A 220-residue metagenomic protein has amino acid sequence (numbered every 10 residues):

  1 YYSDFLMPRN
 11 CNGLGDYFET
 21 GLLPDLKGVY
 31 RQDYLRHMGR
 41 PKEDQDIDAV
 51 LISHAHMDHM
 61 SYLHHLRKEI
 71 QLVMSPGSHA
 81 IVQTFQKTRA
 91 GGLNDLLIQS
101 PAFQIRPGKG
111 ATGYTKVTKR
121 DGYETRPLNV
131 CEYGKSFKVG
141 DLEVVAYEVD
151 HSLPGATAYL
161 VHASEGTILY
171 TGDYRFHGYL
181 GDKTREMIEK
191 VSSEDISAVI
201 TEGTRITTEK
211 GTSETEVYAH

Functional and structural regions predicted by a protein language model:
Y1-A49, H64-H220: His/Asp/Glu-rich metal-coordinating catalytic cores of metallo-dependent phosphodiesterases/hydrolases acting on
I47-D58: Metallo-beta-lactamase
